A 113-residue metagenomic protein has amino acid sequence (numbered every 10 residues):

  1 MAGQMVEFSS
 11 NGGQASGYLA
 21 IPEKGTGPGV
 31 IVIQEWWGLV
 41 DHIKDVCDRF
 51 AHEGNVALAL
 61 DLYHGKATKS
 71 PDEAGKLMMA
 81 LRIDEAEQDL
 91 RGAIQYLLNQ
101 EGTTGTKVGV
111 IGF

Functional and structural regions predicted by a protein language model:
M5-T103: Serine-hydrolase catalytic machinery in alpha/beta-hydrolase-like enzymes
E101-F113: Alpha/beta-hydrolase fold nucleophile elbow
